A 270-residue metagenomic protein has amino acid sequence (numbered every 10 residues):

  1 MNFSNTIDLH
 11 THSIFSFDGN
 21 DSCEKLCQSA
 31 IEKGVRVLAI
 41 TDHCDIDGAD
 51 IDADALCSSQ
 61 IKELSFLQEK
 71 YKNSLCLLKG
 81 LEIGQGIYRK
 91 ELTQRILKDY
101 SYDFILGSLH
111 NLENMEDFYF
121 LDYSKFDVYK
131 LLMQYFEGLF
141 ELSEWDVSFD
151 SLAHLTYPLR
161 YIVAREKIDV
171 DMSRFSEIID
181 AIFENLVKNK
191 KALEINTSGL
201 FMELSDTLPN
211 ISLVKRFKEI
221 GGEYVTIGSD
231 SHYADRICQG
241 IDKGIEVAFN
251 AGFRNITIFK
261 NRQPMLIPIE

Functional and structural regions predicted by a protein language model:
M1-I87, I96-S101, Y161-S173, T197 (+4 more regions): An N-terminally biased module of ancient metal coordination in phosphate/nucleic-acid-related enzymes
H10, A30, D42, I105 (+4 more regions): Conserved, mostly hydrophobic/aromatic
R36-V37, D103, D150, E223 (+1 more regions): Short acidic/polar active-site loop segments enriched in Thr and Asp
H43, L155, G222-C238, I258-N261: Short acidic/histidine-rich active-site segments
D50-K188: Extended substrate/RNA-proximal surfaces in nucleic-acid metabolism proteins
F183-S231: Glycine/small-residue-rich hydrophobic helix-like segments
A248, F253-E270: Short, basic/aromatic-enriched C-terminal tail that caps enzymatic domains
